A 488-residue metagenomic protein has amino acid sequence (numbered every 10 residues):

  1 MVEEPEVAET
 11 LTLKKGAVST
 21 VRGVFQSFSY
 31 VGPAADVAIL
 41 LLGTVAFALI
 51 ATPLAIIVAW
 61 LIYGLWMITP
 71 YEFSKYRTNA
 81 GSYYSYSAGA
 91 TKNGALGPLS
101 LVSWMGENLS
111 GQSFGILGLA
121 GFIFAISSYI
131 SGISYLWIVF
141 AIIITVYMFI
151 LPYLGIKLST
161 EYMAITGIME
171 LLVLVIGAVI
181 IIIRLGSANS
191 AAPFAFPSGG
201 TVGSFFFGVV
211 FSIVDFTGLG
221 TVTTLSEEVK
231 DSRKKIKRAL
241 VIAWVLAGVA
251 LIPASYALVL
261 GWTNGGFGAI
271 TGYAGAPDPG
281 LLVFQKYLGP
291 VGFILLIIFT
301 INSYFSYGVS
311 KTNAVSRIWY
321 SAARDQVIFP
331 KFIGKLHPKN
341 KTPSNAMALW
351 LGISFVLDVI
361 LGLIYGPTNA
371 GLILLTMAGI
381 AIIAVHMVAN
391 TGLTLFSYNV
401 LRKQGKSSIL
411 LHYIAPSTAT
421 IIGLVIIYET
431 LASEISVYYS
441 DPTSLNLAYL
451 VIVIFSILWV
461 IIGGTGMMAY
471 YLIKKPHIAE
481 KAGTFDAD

Functional and structural regions predicted by a protein language model:
M1-A51, G64, I68, Y470-D488: Membrane-interface "cap" regions at the ends of multi-pass membrane proteins
E9-T10, K14-G16, P53, I130-L136 (+1 more regions): Helix-loop-helix junctions that connect adjacent transmembrane segments in multi-pass membrane transporters
D36-G132, A448-G463, K475: Extracellular loop-to-transmembrane helix junctions
L42-P53, G121-W137, I156-G167, L295 (+3 more regions): Transmembrane helix-loop boundary segments of multi-pass membrane transporters
S85-K92, A125-Y129, A239-G308, I328-A378: TM-loop-TM module centered on a large, flexible mid-protein loop between adjacent transmembrane helices in multi-pass
S103-L119, F216, T221-E228, P290-P330 (+4 more regions): Membrane-helix boundary/coupling elements in multi-pass transport proteins
W137-L185, G199, T217, L240-V245 (+3 more regions): Membrane-interface loop-to-helix entry segments
Y162, K331-K341, I383-S436, N446-L450 (+1 more regions): C-terminal membrane-solvent junction of multi-pass transporters and transport-like membrane proteins
